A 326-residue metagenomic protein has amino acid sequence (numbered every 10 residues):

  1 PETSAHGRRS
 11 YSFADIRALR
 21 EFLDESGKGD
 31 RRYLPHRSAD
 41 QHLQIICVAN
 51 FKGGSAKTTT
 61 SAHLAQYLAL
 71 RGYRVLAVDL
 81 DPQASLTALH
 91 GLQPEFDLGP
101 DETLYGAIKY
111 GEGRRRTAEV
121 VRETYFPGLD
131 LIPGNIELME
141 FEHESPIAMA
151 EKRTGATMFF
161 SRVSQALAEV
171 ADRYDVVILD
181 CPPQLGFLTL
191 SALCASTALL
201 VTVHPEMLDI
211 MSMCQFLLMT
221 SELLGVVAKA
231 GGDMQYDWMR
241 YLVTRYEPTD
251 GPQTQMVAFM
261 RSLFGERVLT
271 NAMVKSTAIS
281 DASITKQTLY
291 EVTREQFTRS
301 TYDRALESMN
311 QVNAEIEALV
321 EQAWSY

Functional and structural regions predicted by a protein language model:
E2-Y326: P-loop NTP-binding core
